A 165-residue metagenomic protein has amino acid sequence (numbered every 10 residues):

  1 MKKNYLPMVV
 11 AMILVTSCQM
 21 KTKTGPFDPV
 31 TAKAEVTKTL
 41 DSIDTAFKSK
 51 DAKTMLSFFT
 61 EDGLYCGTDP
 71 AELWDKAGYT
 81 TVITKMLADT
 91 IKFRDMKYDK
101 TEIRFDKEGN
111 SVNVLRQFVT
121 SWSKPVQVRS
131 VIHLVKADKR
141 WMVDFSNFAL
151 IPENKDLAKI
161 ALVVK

Functional and structural regions predicted by a protein language model:
M1-F27: Bacterial Sec-dependent N-terminal signal peptides
C18-K53, S57, V164: Short, low-complexity N-terminal intrinsically disordered segments enriched in polar/charged residues
K21, Q127-A161: Short beta-strand edge/turn micro-motifs at domain boundaries
I43, M55-L56, G63, Y79 (+2 more regions): Hydrophobic pocket/interface hotspot
F59, D69, E102, K107 (+3 more regions): A mature extracytoplasmic/lumenal domain signature
L64-W74, A88-I91: A short gly/proline-enriched turn/hairpin at secondary-structure junctions
T80-Q127: Surface-exposed, charged secondary-structure patches
